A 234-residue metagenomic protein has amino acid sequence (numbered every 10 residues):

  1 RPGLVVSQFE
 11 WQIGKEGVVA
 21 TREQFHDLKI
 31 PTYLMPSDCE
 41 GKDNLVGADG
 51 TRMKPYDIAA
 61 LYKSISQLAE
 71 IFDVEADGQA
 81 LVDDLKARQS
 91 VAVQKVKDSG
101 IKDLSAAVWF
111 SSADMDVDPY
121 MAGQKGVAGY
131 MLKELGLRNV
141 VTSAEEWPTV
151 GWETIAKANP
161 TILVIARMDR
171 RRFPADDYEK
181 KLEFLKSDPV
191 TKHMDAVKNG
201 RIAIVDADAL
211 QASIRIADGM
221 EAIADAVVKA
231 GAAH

Functional and structural regions predicted by a protein language model:
R1-E10, W152-M168: Proline-aspartate-enriched helix->loop->beta-strand connector
R1-K15, T21, L137, R171: A short, structured surface patch at a secondary-structure boundary
Q8-Q12, G47-P55, S66-A80, M115-M121 (+1 more regions): Second-shell loop/turn segments in exported
V18-F25, I58, Y62-A69, Q79-V82 (+6 more regions): Extracytoplasmic/secreted envelope proteins and their assembly/folding machinery, especially bacterial periplasmic
T21-I71: Flexible loop/hinge segments that line or gate small-molecule binding clefts
R52-S64, I165-H234: Structured C-terminal subdomain patch of bacterial secreted/periplasmic proteins
D77-L135: Basic- and aromatic-lined ligand-binding clefts that recognize polyanionic substrates
A144-W152: Short helix-initiation/N-cap motifs at beta->coil->alpha
